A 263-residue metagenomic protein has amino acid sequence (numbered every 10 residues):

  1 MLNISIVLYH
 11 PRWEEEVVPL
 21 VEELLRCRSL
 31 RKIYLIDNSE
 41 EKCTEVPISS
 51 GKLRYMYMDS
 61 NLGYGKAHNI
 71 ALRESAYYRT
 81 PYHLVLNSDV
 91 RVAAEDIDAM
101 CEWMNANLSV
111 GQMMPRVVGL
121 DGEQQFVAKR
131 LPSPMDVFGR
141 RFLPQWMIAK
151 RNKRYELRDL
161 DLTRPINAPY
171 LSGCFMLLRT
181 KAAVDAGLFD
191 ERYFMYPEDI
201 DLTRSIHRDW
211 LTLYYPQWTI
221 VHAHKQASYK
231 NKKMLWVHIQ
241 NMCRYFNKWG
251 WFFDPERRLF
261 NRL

Functional and structural regions predicted by a protein language model:
P11-R26: Short, well-formed alpha-helical segments that are part of the catalytic scaffolds of diverse glycosyltransferases
L35-E45, S60: A conserved acidic beta->alpha catalytic loop
M58-Y77: Glycine-rich, basic loop-to-helix element that forms the pyrophosphate-binding segment of sugar-nucleotide handling
R79-R91: Short beta-strand-to-loop acidic/aromatic patch adjacent to the donor-nucleotide binding site
R91-V127: Conserved donor NDP-sugar-binding/catalytic core segment of glycosyltransferases
P132-A168: Short, flexible, basic/aromatic active-site loop/helix in glycosyltransferases
L160-T163, N167-T219: A short, conserved alpha-helix in the catalytic core of glycosyltransferases
D201-R204, R208-L263: Active-site-adjacent helix/loop segment of glycosyltransferases that harbors family-specific signature motifs
